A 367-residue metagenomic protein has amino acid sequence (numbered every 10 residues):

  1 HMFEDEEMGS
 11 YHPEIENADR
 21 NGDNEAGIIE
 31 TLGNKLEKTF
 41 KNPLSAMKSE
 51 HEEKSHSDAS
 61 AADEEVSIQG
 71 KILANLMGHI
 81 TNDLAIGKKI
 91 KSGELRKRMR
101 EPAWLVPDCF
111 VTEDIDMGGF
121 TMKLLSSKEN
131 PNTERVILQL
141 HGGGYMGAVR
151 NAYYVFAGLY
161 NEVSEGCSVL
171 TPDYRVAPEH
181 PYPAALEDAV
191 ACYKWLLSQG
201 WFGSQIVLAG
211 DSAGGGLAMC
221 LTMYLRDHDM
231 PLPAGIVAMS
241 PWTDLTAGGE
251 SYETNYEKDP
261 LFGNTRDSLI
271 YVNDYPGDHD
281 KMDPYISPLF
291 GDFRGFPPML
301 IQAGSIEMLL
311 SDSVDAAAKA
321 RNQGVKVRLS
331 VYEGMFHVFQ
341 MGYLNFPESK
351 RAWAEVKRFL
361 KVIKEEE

Functional and structural regions predicted by a protein language model:
F3-H12, D19-R20, G27-E37, K41-N42 (+8 more regions): Alpha/beta-hydrolase superfamily serine-hydrolase fold, recognizing
K54: Extended, charge-enriched "interface" segments that sit outside catalytic cores
I86-R100: Short, basic/low-complexity N-terminal boundary segments at the transition from targeting/disordered tails
